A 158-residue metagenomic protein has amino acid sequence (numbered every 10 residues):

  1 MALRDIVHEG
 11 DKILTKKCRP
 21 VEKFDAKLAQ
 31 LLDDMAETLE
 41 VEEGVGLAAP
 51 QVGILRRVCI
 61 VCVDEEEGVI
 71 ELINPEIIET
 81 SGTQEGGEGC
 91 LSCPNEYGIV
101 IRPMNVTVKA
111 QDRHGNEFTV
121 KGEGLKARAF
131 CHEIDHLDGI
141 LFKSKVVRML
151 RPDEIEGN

Functional and structural regions predicted by a protein language model:
M1-N158: Positively charged
